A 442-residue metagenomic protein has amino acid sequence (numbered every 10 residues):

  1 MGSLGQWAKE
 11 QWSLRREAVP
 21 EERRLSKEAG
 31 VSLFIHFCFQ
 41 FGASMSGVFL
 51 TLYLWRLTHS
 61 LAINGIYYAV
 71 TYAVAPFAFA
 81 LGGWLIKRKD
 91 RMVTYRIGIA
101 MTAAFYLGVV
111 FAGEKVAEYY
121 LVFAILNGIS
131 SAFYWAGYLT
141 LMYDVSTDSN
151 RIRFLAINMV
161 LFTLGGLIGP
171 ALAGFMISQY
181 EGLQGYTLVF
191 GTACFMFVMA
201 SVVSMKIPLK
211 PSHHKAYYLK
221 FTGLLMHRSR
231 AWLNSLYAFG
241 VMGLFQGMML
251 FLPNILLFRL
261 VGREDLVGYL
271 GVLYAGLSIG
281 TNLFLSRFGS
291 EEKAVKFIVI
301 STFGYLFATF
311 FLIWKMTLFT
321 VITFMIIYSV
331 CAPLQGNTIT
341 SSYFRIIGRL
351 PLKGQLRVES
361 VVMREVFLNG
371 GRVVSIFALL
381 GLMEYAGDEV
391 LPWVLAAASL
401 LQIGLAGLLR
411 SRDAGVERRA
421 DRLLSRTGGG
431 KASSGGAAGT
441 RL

Functional and structural regions predicted by a protein language model:
Q11-P76, A231-G271: Helix-loop boundary and gating motifs at the non-cytosolic
L52, I168-T187, V373-E389, V394: Transmembrane alpha-helix termini and helix-breaking/packing motifs in multi-pass membrane transporters
I66-W84, V272-F284: Central cavity-lining transmembrane alpha-helices of secondary-active solute carriers, predominantly the Major
A78-R91, I177, T281-K293: Helix-to-loop junctions at the C-terminal end of transmembrane segments in multipass secondary transporters
A100-K115, F303-T317: C-terminal ends and interior cores of transmembrane alpha-helices in multi-pass membrane transporters/permeases
E118-Y134, G240, T320-G336: Hydrophobic core of transmembrane alpha-helices in multi-pass small-molecule transporters, especially MFS/SLC-type
L155-A171, F367-S375: Glycine-rich segments within core transmembrane alpha-helices of 12-TM secondary carriers
T187-K206, P392-L408: Symmetry-related core transmembrane helices of the 12-TM Major Facilitator Superfamily/SLC fold
